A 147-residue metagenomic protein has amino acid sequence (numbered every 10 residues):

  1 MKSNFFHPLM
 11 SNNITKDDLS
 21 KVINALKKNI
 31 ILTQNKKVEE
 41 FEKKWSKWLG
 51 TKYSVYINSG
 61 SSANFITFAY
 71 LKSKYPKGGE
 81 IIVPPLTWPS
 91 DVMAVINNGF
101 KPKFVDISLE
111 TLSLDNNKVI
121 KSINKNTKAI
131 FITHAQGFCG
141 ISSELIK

Functional and structural regions predicted by a protein language model:
M1-I31: N-terminal "arm"/small-domain region of PLP-dependent enzymes with the aminotransferase-like
Q34-E80, I96, F104-D106: Phosphate-binding glycine-rich loop
Y56, V83, A129-I132: A short beta-strand submotif of the Rossmann-like class I SAM-dependent methyltransferase core that lines
F65, L86, G140-I141: Short N-terminal helix/helix-N-cap motif within the alpha/beta-hydrolase-1
L86, I107-L109: Active-site loop/turn elements of alpha/beta-hydrolase fold enzymes, especially the short glycine-/histidine-rich
L86-V92: Conserved coil-to-alpha-helix start sites within the AMP-binding
G99: Structured binding elements
E110-K147: Active-site phosphate-binding strand-loop segment of PLP-dependent enzymes
